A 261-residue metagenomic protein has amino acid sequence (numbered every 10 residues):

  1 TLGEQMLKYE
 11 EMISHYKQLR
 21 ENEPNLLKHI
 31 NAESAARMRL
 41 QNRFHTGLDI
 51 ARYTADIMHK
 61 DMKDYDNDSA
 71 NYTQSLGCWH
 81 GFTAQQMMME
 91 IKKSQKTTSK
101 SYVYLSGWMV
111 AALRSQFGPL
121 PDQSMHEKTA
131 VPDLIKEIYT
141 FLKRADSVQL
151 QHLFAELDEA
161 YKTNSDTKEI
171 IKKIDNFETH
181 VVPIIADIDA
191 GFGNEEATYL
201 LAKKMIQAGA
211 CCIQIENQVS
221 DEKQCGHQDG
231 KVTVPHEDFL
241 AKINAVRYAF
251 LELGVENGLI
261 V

Functional and structural regions predicted by a protein language model:
E4-V261: Alpha/beta enzyme core
